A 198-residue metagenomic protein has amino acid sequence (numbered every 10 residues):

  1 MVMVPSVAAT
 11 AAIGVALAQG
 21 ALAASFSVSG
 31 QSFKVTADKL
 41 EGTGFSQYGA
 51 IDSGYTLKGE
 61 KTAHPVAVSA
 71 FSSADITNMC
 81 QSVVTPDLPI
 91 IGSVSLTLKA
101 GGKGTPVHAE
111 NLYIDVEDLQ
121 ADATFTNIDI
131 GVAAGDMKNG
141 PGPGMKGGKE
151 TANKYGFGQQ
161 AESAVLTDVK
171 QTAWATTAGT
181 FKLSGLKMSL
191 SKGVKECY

Functional and structural regions predicted by a protein language model:
M1-A8: N-terminal export and membrane-targeting signals
T10-Y198: Extended, solvent-exposed, non-transmembrane regions
